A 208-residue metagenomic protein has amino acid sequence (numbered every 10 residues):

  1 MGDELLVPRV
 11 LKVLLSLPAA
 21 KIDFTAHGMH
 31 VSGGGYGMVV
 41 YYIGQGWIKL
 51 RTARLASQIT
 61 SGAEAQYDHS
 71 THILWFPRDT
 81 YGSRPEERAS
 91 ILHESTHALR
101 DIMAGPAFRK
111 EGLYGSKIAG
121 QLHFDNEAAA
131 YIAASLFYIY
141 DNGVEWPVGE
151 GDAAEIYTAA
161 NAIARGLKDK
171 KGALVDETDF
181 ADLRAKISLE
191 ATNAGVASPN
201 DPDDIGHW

Functional and structural regions predicted by a protein language model:
G2-L74: Auxiliary, metal-adjacent structural segments of Zn-dependent hydrolase domains
L5, R9, E86, S90 (+3 more regions): Extracytoplasmic/secreted proteins, especially bacterial periplasmic and envelope-associated proteins
L6-S16, M38, Y42, Q58 (+4 more regions): Charge-rich, solvent-exposed alpha-helical interaction surfaces
A20-I22, M29-H30, P106-A107, D141-P147: Surface-exposed helix-capping loop/turn segments at secondary-structure junctions
W75-I91: Short pre-active-site segment immediately N-terminal to the catalytic Zn-binding motif
P85, A89, D101-A128: Post-HEXXH active-site segment of zinc metalloproteases
T96, R100: Short active-site segment of divalent metal-dependent hydrolases/proteases that encodes the spacing between
H123, A134-W208: Long, well-structured alpha-helical subdomains associated with metal-dependent extracellular/ecto-lumenal hydrolases
